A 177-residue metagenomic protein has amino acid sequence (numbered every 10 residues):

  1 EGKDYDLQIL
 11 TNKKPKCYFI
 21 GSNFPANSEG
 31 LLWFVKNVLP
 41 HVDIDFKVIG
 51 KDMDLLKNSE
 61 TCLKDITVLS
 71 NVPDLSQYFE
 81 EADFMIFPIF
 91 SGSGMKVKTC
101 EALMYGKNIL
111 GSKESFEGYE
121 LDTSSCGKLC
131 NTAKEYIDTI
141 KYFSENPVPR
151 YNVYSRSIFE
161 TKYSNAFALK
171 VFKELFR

Functional and structural regions predicted by a protein language model:
E1-T61, V68, V72-E80: Conserved catalytic-core segment of nucleotide-activated headgroup transferases in glycan assembly
D65-V68, D74-Y78, T99, C126 (+1 more regions): Acidic, amphipathic alpha-helical patches
E80-G94, Y105-K107: Acidic donor-binding loop of glycosyltransferase active sites
M95, G111-K113, N131: Conserved acidic donor-binding loop of glycosyltransferase catalytic domains
K98-M104, N108-S112: Short hydrophobic beta-strand element within catalytic cores of glycosyltransferases and related nucleotide-activated
K113-L129: Short acidic/histidine- and often glycine-rich active-site loop of Leloir-type glycosyltransferases that engages
S124-K134, K141-V148: Conserved acidic donor-binding segment of nucleotide-sugar-dependent glycosyltransferases
P147-F176: A charged, aromatic-enriched C-terminal amphipathic alpha-helix characteristic of glycosyltransferases across folds
